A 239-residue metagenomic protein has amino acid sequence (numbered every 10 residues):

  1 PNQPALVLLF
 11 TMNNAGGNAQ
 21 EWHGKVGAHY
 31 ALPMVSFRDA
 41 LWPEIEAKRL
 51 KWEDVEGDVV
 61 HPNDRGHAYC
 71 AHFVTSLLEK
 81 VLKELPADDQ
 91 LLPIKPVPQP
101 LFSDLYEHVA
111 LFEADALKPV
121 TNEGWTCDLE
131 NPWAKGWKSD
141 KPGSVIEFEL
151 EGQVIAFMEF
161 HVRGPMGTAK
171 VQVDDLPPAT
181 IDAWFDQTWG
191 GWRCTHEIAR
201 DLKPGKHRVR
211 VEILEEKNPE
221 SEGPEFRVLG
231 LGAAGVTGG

Functional and structural regions predicted by a protein language model:
P1-L91, S103, V109-E113, K118 (+4 more regions): Alpha-helical cap/lid subdomain in secreted, periplasmic, or secretory-pathway luminal O-acyl-processing enzymes
